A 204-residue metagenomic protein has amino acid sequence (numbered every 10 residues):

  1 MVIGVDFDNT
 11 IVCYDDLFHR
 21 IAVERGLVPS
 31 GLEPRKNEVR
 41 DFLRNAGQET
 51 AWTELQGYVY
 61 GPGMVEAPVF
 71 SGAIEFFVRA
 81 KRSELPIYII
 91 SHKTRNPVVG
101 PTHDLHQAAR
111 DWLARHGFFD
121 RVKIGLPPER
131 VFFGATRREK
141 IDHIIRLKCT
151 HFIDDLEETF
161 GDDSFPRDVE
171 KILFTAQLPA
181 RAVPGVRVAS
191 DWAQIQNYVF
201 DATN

Functional and structural regions predicted by a protein language model:
M1-A51: Active-site neighborhood of HAD-like aspartate-dependent phosphohydrolases
F7, A67, S91-H92, F133-A135 (+1 more regions): Short His-Asn-centered micro-motif
D15-L17, K93-T94, R137, Q177: Short, flexible active-site-adjacent loop segments at beta-strand->alpha-helix junctions, enriched in small/polar
V23, V78-R82, I145, F165: Anion (oxyanion) recognition and catalysis
V28-P29, V39-V78: Metal-dependent phosphoesterase signature
L55, I89-T94, T175-A176: Short loop/turn segments at strand-loop or loop-helix junctions that form parts of catalytic or ligand-binding pockets
M64, A73-L113, G134: Substrate-recognition element of Asp-dependent hydrolases with the DxDx(T/V) motif
V99-N204: C-terminal cap/substrate-recognition subdomain and adjoining C-terminal extension of metal-dependent phosphatase-like
